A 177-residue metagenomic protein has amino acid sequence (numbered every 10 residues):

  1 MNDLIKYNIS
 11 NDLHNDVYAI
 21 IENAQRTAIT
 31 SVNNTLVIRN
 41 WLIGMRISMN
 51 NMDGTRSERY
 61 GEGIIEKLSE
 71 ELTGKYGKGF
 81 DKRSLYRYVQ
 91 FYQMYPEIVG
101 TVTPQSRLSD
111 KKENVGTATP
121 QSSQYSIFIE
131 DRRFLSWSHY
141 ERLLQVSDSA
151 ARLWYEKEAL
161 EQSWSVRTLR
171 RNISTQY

Functional and structural regions predicted by a protein language model:
M1-Y177: Basic, low-complexity intrinsically disordered segments
